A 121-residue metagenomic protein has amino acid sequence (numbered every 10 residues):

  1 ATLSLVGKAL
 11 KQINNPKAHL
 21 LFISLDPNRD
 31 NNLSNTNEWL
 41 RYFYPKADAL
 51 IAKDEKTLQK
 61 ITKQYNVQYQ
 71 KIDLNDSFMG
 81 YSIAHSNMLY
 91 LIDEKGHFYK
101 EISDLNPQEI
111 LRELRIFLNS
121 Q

Functional and structural regions predicted by a protein language model:
A1-I61: Structural microenvironment flanking redox-active thiols in thiol-disulfide oxidoreductases
N14-N15, N28-N37, N66, N75 (+3 more regions): Detector for Asparagine
T57-E113: Thiol/disulfide oxidoreductase modules built on the thioredoxin-like
R112-Q121: Non-globular targeting/processing and membrane-anchoring segments
